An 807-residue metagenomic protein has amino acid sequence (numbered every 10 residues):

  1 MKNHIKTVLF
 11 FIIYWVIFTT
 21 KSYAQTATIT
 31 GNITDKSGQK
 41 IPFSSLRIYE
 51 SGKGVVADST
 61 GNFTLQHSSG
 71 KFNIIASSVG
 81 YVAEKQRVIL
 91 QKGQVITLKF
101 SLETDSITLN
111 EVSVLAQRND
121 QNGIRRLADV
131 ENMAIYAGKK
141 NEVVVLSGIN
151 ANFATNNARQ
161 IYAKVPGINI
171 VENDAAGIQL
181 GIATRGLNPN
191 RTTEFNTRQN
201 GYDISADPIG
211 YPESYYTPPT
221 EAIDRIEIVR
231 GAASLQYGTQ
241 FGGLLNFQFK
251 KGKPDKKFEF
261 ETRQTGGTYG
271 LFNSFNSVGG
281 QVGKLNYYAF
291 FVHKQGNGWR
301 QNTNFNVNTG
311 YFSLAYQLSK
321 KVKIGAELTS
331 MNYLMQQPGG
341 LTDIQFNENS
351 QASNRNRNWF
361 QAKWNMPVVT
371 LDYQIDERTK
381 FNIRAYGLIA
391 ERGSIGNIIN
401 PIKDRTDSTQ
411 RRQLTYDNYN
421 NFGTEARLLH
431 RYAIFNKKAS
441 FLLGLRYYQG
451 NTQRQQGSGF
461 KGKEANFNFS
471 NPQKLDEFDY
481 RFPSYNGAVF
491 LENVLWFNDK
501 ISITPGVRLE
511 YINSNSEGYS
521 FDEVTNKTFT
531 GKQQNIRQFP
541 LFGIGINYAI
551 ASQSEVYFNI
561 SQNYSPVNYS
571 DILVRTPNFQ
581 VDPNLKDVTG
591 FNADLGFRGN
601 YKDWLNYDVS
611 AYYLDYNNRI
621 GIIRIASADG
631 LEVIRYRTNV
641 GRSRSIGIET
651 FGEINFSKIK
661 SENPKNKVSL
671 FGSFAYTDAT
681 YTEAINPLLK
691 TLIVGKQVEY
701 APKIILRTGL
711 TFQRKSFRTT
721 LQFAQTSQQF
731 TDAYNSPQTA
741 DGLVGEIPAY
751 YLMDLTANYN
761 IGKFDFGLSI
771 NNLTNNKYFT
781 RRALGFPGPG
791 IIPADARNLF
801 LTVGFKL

Functional and structural regions predicted by a protein language model:
Q66, Y202-R230: Short acidic/polar hinge/loop motifs at secondary-structure boundaries that mediate gating or recognition
N132-G138, E142-A206: Extracytoplasmic beta-strand/coil segments of soluble accessory domains associated with Gram-negative outer-membrane
A232-S234, L244-G280, F291, G298-W299 (+1 more regions): Short strand-turn segments of transmembrane beta-barrel domains in outer membranes, especially the first one or two
G266-Q295, R300-Q336, W359-E377, L491 (+1 more regions): Transmembrane beta-barrel wall of Gram-negative outer-membrane proteins
S319, K438-S440, R446-Y448, Y480-D615 (+2 more regions): Structural signature of Gram-negative outer-membrane beta-barrels, strongest in the C-terminal barrel of TonB-dependent
K320-M331, A362-F521, A549, D608 (+3 more regions): Face-selective signature of the C-terminal outer-membrane beta-barrel domain
D372-Q374, R378-I398, A549, E555-S561 (+4 more regions): Membrane-embedded beta-barrel scaffold of Gram-negative outer-membrane proteins
F435, D499, Y511, Y612-D615 (+3 more regions): Gram-negative outer-membrane beta-barrel transporters
